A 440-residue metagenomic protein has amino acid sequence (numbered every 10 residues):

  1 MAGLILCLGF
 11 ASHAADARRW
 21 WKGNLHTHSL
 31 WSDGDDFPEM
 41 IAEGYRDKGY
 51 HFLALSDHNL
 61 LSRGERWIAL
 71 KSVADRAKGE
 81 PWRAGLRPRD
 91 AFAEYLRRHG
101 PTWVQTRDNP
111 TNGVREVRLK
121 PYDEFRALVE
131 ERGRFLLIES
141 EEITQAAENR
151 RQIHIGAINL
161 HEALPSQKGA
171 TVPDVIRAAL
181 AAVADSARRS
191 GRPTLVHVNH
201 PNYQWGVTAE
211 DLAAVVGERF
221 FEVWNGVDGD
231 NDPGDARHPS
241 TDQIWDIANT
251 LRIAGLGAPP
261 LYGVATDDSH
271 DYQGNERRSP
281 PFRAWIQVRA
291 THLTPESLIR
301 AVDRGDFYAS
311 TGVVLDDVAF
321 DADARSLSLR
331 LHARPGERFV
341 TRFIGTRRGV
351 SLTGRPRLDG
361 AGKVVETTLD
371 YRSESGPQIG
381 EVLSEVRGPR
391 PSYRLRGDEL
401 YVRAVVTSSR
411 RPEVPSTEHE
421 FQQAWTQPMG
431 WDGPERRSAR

Functional and structural regions predicted by a protein language model:
M1-G9: Bacterial N-terminal signal peptides
H13-D16, S32, P38-A42, L251-G263 (+1 more regions): C-terminal functional module detector
D16-N199, G206-T208, A214, G226-Q243 (+3 more regions): A metal-dependent hydrolase metal-coordination microenvironment
K48, V216, G397-E399: Structured loop/turn residues at beta-strand edges in well-structured enzyme cores
F52, F220, Y401-R403: Residues at the N-termini of beta-strands
F135, T194, R219, L261 (+1 more regions): A structural micro-motif
D174-D185, V196-G206, D246-R252, V302 (+2 more regions): A Trp-anchored, charged/polar loop motif used as the substrate-binding/catalytic surface of acyl/ester-handling
D211-D230, R283, Q287-S297: Structural recognition of alpha->loop->beta junctions
